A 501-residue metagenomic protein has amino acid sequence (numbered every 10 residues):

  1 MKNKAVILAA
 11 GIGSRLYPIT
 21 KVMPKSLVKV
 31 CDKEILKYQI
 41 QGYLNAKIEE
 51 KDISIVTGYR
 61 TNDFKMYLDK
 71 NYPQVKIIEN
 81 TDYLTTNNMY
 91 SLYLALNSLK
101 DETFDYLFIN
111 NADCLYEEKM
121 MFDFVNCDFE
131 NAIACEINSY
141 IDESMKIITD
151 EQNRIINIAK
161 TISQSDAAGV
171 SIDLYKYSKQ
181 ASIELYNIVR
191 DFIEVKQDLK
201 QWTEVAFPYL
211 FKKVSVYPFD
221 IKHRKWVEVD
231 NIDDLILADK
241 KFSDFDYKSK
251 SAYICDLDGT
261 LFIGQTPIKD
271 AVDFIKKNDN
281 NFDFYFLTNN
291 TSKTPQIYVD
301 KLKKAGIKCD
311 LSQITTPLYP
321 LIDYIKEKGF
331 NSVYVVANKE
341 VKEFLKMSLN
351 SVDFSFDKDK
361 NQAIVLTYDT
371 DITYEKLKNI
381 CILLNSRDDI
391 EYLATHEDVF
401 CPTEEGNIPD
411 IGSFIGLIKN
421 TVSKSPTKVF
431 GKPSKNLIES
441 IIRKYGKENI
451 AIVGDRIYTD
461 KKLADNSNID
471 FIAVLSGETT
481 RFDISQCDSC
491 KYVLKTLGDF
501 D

Functional and structural regions predicted by a protein language model:
M1-K21: N-terminal nucleotide-binding beta1-loop-alpha1 segment
K2-A5, V170-S249: Conserved alpha/beta core of the MobA/IspD/sugar-nucleotide pyrophosphorylase nucleotidyltransferase superfamily
G42-E49: Short, acidic, metal-binding catalytic loop of nucleotide-sugar glycosyltransferases
F64-M145: Conserved beta-loop-beta/alpha segment of the NTase-like Rossmann-fold superfamily that binds/positions NTPs
N110-N111, D258, T367: Active-site acidic Asp-centered loop
Y116-Q197, I418: Conserved core of the sugar-phosphate nucleotidyltransferase
Y247, I263, Q296-S312, K326-D501: Asp-based, Mg2+/Mn2+-dependent phosphohydrolase catalytic module
K248-P267, F286, A464: Asp-based phosphoryl-transfer active-site loop
